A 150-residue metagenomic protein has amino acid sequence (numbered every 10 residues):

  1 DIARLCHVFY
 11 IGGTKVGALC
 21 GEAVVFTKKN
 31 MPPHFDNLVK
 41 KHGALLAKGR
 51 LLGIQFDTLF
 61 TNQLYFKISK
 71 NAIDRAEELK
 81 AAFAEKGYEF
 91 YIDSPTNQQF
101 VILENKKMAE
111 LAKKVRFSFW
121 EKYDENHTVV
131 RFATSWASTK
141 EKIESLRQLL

Functional and structural regions predicted by a protein language model:
D1-T96: Active-site C-terminal subdomain of aminotransferase-like
E77, A82-L150: Conserved C-terminal alpha-helix-loop-beta "cap" of PLP-dependent enzymes that closes/shapes the active-site mouth
